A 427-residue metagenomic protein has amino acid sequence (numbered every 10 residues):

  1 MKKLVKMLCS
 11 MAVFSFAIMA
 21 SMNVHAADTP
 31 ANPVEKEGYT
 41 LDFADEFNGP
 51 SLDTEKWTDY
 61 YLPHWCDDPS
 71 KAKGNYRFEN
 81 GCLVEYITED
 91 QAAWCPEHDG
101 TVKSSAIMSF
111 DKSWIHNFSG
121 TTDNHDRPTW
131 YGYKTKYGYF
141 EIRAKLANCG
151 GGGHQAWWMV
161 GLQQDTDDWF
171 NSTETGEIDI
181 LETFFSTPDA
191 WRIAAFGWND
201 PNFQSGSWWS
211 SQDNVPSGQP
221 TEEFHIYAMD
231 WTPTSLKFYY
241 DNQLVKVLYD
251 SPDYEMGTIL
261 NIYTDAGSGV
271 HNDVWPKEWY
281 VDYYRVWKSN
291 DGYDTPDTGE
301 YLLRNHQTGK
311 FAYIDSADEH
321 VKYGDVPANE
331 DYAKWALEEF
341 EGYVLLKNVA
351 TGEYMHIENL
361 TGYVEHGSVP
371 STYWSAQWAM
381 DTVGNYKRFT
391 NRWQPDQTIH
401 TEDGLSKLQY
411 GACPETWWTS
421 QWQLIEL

Functional and structural regions predicted by a protein language model:
M1-M11: Bacterial N-terminal signal peptides that target proteins for export
S10-A20: Bacterial N-terminal signal peptides
I18-T29: Sec-dependent signal peptide cleavage junction
N23, S289, Q423-I425: Intrinsically disordered low-complexity regions specifically enriched for long asparagine
A27-Y293: GH16 jelly-roll
Y293-L427: Lectin-like carbohydrate-binding module/patch detector with strong preference for beta-trefoil
